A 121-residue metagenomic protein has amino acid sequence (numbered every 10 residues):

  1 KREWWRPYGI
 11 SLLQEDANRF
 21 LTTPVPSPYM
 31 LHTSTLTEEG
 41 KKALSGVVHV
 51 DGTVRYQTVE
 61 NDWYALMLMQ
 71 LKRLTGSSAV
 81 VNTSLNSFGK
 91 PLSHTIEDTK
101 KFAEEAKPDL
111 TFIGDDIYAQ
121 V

Functional and structural regions predicted by a protein language model:
K1-V121: Flexible beta->alpha loop and helix N-cap segments adjacent to enzyme active/binding sites
